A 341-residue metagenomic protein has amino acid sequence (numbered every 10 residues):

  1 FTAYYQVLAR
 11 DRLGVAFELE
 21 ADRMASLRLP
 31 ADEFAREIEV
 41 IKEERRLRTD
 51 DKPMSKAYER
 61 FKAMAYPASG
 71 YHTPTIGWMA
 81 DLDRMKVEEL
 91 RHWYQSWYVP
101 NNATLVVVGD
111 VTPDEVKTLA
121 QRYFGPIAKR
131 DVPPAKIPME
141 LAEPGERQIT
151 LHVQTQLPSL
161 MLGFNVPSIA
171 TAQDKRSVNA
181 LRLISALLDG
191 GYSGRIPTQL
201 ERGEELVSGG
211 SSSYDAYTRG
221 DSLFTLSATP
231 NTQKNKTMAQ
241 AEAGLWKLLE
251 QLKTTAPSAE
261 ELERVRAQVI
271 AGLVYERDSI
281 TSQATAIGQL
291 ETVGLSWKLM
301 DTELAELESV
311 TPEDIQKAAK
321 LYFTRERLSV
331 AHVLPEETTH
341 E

Functional and structural regions predicted by a protein language model:
F1-M24, S55-A80, N102-V108, P158-T171 (+3 more regions): M16 family metallopeptidases and their MPP-like homologs
F1-S55, D81-R84, E89-N102, R122 (+1 more regions): Active-site-adjacent, His/Asp/Glu-enriched structural segments that form or flank metal-binding and acid/base networks
R12, R23-R28, R45, T49 (+6 more regions): A generic secondary-structure signal for well-formed alpha-helical elements
E39-K42, E140-L141, V265-Q268: Acidic helix-start/capping segments at beta-turn-to-alpha-helix junctions
R46, A63, V132-S193, S227: His/Glu-based metal-binding/catalytic segments typifying zinc-dependent metallopeptidases
A68, P74-K129: Internal metal/ion-chelating core segments
R91-Q95, R147-L151, S211-A216: Short beta-strand/turn micro-motifs at beta-sheet edges
T112-H152, S159, N165, P197-T198 (+1 more regions): Proteolytic maturation boundary segments
